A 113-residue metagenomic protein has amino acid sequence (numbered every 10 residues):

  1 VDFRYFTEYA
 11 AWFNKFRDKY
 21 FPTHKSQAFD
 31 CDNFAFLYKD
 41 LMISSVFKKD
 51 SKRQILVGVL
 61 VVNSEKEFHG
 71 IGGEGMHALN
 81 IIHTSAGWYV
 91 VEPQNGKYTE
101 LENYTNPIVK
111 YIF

Functional and structural regions predicted by a protein language model:
V1-F113: A structural boundary/capping signal
